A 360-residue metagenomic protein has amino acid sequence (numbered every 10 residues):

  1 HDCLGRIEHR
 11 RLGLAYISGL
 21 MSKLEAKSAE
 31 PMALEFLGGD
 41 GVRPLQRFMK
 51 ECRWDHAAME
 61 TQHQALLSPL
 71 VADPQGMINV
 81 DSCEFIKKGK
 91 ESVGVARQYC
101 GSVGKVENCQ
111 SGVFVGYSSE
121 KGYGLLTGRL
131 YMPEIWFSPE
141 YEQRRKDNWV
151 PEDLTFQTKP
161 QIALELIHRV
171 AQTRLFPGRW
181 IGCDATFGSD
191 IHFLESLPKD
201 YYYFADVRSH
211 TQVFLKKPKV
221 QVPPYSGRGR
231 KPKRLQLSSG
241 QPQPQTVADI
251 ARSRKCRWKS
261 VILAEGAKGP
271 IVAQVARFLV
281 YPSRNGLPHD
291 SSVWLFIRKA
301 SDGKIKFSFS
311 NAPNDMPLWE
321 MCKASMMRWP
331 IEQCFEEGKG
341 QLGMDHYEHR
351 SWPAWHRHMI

Functional and structural regions predicted by a protein language model:
H1-L14, R145-K146, V150: Basic, short loop/linker segments at the boundary and entry of helix-turn-helix/winged-helix-like folds
E8-H9, L20, L24-K90, A96-R97 (+4 more regions): Electropositive nucleic-acid engagement tracts
M32-A33, P74-K88, V115, W180-F187 (+3 more regions): Short, conserved catalytic/metal-binding motifs centered on acidic residues
F48-E134, R145-K146, F278-R284: Active-site-proximal, Lys/Arg-enriched surface segment that forms a nucleic-acid-binding/basic interface patch
V80-E84, F187, Q236-G240, M316-H349: Short amphipathic alpha-helical "interface-anchor" segments enriched in bulky aromatics
E120-N148, E152, D206-S209, V213-P330: An anionic, glycine-rich sequence signature occurring as long contiguous blocks
R144-P224: Domain-level cores of phosphate- or acyl-group-handling catalytic modules
E348-I360: Membrane-interface transmembrane-helix boundary segments in multi-pass integral membrane proteins
